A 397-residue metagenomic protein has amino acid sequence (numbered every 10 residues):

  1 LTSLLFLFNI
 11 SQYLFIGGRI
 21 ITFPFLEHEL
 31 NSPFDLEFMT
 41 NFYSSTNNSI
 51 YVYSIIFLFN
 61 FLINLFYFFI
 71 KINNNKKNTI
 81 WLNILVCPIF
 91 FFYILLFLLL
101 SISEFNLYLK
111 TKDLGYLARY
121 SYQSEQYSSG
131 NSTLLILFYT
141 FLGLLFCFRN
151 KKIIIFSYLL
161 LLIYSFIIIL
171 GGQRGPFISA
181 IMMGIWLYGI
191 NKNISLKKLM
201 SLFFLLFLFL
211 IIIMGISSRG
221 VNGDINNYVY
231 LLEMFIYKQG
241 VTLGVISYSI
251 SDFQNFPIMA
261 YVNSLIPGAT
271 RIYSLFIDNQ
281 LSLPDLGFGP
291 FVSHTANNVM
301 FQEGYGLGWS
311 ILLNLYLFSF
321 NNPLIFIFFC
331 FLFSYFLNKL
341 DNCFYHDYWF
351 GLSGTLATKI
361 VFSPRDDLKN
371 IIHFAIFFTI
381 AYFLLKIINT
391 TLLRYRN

Functional and structural regions predicted by a protein language model:
L1, G143-R149, I163-G171, W186-N191 (+3 more regions): Hydrophobic alpha-helical transmembrane segments
L1-F8, I84-V86, K152-L159, L340-S353: Membrane-interfacial loop-to-transmembrane alpha-helix junctions, especially the N-terminal start
L1-I70, L160-F166: N-terminal hydrophobic segments of proteins, predominantly signal-anchor/transmembrane helices of inner/organellar
T2-G18, I89-I102, L205-I213, I266-P284: Hydrophobic alpha-helical membrane-insertion segments
E29-Y43, L65-I194, L206-D224, V292-T295 (+2 more regions): Membrane-embedded catalytic interface detector for glycan/lipid assembly enzymes
T40-F59, S124-T140, V245-N255, H373-F374: Hydrophobic alpha-helical transmembrane segments
Y116-Y127, M214-F333: Small-residue-enriched transmembrane helix-hairpin modules in multi-pass membrane proteins
G304-N397: Hydrophobic alpha-helical segments
